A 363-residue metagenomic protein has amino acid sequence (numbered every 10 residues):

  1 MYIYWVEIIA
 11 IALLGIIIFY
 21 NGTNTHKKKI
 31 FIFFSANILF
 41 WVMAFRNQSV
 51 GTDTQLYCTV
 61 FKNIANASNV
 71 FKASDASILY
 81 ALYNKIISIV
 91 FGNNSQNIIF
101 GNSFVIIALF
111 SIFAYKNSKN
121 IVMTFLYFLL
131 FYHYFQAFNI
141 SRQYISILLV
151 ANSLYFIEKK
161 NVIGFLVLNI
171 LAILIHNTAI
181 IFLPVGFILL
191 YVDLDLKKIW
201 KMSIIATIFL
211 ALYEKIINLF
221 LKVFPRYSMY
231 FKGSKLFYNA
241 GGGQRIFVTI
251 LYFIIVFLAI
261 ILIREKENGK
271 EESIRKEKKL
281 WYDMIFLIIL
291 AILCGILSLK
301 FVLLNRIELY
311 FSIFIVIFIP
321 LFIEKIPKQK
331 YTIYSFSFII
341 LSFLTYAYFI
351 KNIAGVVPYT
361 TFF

Functional and structural regions predicted by a protein language model:
A10, F165-V167, T178-L189: Transmembrane-embedded, aromatic-rich helix segments that form part of the hydrophobic channel/pocket engaging
H26-K27, A114-F131: Transmembrane-helix signature of polytopic, membrane-embedded enzymes that assemble or transfer cell-envelope glycans
Q55-C58, A81, G186-I307, A354-F363: Alpha-helical transmembrane segments and terminal signal-anchor/GPI-anchor hydrophobic tails, characterized by long
Q55-N63, V70-N93: Short hydrophobic/aromatic helix or loop-helix immediately within or flanking a transmembrane segment in polytopic
G101-N117: Transmembrane-helix motifs of polytopic, lipid-linked glycan transferases
F138-Y144: Short acidic/glycine- and proline-prone juxtamembrane loop motifs at membrane-interface regions of multi-pass membrane
V150-I163: Membrane-interface transmembrane helices that cradle and orient dolichyl/undecaprenyl
L287, F314, I333-F363: Transmembrane helical bundles and short interhelical boundary loops of multi-pass, membrane-embedded
